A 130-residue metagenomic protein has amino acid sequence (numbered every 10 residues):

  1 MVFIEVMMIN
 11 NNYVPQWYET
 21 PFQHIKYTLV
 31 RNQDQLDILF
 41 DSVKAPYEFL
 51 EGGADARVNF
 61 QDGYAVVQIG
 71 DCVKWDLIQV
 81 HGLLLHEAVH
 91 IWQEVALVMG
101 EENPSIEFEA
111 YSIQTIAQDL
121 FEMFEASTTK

Functional and structural regions predicted by a protein language model:
M1-I9, M123-K130: Short intrinsically disordered terminal tails
V2-L50: Non-catalytic terminal regions of proteins
Y27, V67-I69, L84: Hydrophobic beta-strand residues in large extracellular and virion-surface proteins
D41-I78, I91: Active-site scaffold of zinc-dependent metalloenzymes
K74-W75, G100, A110: Acidic-and-aromatic substrate-binding clefts and catalytic sites of carbohydrate-active enzymes
G82-E94: Active-site recognition of the HExxH zinc-binding catalytic motif
N103-K130: Post-HExxH zinc-binding segment in Zn-dependent metallohydrolases
